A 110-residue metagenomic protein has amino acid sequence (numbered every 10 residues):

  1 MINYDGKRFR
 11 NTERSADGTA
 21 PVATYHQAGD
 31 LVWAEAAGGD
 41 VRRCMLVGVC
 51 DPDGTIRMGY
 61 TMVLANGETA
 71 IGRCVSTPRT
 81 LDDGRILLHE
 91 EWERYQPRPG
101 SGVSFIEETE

Functional and structural regions predicted by a protein language model:
M1-T19, L87-R94, E107-E110: Tryptophan-anchored aromatic micro-motifs
I2-D5, H26-V32, C50-T55, T80-R85 (+1 more regions): Short, solvent-exposed coil/turn segments at beta-strand boundaries
K7-D40: N-terminal first-folded block
F9-N11, V32-E35, I56-Y60, I86-E91: Short hydrophobic/aromatic-rich beta-strand segments that constitute the beta-sheet cores of beta-sandwich/beta-barrel
G18-V22, V41-L46, T69-V75, L87 (+1 more regions): Short, surface-exposed coil-to-beta transition loops
G38-R42, M62-N66, E91-R98: Short, solvent-exposed aromatic-acidic interface loops
D51-L87: Mid-chain, well-packed structural core segment of small domains
T80-V103: C-terminal structural segments of small proteins and small subunits
